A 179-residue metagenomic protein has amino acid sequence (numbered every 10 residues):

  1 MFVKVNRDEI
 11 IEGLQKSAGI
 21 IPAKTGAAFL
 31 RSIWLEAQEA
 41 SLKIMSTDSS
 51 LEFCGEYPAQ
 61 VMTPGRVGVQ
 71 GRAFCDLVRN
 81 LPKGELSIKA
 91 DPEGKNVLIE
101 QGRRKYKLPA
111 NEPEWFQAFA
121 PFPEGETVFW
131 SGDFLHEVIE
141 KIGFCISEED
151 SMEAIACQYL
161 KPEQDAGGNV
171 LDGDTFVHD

Functional and structural regions predicted by a protein language model:
M1-D179: Structural preference for solvent-exposed beta-strand-turn elements and adjacent flexible terminal/loop segments within
